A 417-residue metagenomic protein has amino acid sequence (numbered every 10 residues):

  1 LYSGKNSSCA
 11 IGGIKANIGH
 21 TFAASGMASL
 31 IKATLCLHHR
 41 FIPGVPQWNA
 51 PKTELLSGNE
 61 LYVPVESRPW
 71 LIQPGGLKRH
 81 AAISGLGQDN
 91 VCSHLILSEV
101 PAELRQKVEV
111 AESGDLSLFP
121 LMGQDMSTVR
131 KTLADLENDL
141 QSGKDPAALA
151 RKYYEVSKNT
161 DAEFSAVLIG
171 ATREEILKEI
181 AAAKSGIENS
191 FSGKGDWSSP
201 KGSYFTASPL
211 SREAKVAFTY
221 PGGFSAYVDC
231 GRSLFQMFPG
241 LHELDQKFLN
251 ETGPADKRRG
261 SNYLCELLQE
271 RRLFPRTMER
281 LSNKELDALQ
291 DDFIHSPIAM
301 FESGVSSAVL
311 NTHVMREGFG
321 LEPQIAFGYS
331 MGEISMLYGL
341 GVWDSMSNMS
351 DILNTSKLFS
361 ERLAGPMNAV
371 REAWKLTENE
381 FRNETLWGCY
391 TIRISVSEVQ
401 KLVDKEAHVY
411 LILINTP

Functional and structural regions predicted by a protein language model:
L1-S67, S84-L86, V110-P120, S127 (+2 more regions): Acyl-CoA/ACP chain-elongation machinery
H20-L37, A82-L97, Y220-D229, A326 (+1 more regions): Conserved phosphate/anionic-ligand binding catalytic regions in large, soluble enzymes, centered on
F22-S29, S93, T128, S303-N311 (+1 more regions): Catalytic-loop motifs flanking and including active-site residues across diverse enzymes
P43-V45, S142-K152, S192-W197, D256-E266 (+3 more regions): Flexible, glycine/charged-enriched surface loops at secondary-structure junctions
E54-S57, I412-P417: Short, intrinsically disordered, charge-balanced linker/junction segments flanking boundaries in proteins
L55-S57, Y62, G76-K215, A226 (+2 more regions): Flexible catalytic loop/linker elements that gate and position reactive groups at enzyme active sites
G123, G170, D196-Q400: FabD-like malonyl-/acyl-CoA
S157-N159, A326-G328, V409-N415: Short beta-strand
